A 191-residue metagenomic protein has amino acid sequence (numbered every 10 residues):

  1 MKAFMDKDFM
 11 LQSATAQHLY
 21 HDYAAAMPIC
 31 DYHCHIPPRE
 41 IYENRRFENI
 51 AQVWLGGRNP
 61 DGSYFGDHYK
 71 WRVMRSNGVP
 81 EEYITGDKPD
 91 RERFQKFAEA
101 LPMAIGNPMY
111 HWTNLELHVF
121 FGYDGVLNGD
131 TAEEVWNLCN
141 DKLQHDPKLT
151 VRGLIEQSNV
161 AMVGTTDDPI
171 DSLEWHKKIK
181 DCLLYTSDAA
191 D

Functional and structural regions predicted by a protein language model:
M1-G86: An N-terminal structural lobe/cap that precedes and organizes the functional/catalytic core across diverse proteins
Q17-A25, L173-L183: Short amphipathic alpha-helices and their capping/turn segments at secondary-structure boundaries
C30-Y32, G164-T165, S187: Hydrophobic faces of well-ordered beta-strands that scaffold small-molecule active sites in alpha/beta enzyme cores
I50-D181: Alpha-helical scaffold segments that flank or form the walls of functional sites
Y185-D191: Conserved small/polar residues in nucleotide/adenosyl-binding loops
